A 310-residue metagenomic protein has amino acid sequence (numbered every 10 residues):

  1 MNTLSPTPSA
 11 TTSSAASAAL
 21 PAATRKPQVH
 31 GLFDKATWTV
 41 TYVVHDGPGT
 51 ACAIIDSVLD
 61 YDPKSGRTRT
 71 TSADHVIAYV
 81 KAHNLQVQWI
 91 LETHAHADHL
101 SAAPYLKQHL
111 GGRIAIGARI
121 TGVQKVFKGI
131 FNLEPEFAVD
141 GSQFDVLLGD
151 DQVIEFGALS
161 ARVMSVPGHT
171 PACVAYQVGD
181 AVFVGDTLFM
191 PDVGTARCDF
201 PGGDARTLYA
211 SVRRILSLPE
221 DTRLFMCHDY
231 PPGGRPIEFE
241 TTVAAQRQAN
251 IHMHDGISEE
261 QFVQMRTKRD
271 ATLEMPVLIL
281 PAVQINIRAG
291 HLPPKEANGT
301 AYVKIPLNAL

Functional and structural regions predicted by a protein language model:
N2-Q28, R119, A210-R223, C227-L310: Accessory terminal helices/loops
R25-Q86, A175-V184, P191: Conserved beta-strand hairpin/beta-sheet module of binuclear metal-dependent hydrolase folds, prominently
V29, I90, I114, V163 (+1 more regions): Generic preference for hydrophobic
D34-W38, H96-A97, P167-H169: Short beta->alpha connector loops
T39, S101, G234: Residues that form or flank phosphate/diphosphate-binding pockets in enzymes that use nucleotide phosphates
V44, T93, V166: Conserved S/T- and glycine-rich ATP-binding loop of Class I adenylate-forming
C52, L59-L159, A249: Active-site HxH/HxHxD metal-binding segment of metal-dependent hydrolases
S57-P63, I130-F131, D140-Q143, V153-E155 (+2 more regions): Metallo-beta-lactamase
